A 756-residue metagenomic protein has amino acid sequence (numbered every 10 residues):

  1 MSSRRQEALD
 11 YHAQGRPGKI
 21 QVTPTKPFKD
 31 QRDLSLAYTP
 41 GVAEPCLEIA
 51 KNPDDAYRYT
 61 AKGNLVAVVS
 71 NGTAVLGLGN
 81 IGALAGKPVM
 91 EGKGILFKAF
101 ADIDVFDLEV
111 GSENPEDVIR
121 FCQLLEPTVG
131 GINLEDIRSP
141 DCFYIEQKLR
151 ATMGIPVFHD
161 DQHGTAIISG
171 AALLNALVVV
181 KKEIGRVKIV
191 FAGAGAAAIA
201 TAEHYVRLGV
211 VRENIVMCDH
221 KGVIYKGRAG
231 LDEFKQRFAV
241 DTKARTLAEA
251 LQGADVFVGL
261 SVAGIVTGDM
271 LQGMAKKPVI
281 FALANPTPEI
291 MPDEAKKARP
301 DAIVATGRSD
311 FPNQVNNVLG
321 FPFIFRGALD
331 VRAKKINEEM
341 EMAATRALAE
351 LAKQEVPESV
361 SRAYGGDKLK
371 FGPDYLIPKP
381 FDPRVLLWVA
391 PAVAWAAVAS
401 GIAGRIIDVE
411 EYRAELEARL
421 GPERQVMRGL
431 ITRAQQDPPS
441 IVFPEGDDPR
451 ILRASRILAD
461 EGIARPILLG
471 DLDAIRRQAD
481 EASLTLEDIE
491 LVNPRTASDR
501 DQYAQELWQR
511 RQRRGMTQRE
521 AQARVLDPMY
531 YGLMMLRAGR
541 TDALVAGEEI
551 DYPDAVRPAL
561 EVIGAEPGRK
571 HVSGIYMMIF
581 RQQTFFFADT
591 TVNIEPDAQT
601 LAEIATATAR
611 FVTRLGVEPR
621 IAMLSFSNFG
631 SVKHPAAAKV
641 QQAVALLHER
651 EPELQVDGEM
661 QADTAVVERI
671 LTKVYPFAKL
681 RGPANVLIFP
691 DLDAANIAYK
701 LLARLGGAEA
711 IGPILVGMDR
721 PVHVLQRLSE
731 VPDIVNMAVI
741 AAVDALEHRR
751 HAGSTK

Functional and structural regions predicted by a protein language model:
M1-V157, L351, A396, A403 (+7 more regions): N-terminal ligand-binding/catalytic initiation module
L65-G77, G82, A166-G170, V180-V206: Glycine-rich adenosine-cofactor-binding loop
L84, D136-E183, G404-R405, E415-K756: Anion-binding alpha/beta catalytic cores of soluble intermediary-metabolism enzymes, centered on
E126, I184, A250-L251, L271-M274 (+2 more regions): A short, aliphatic-rich alpha-helical micro-motif
D160-D161, V180-K182, A282-A390, A397-S400 (+3 more regions): Adenosine-phosphate binding glycine-rich loop
A192, L208-K235: NAD(P)-binding Rossmann-fold cofactor-contacting core
Q236-I303, S309-D310: Rossmann-like adenosine-cofactor binding region
